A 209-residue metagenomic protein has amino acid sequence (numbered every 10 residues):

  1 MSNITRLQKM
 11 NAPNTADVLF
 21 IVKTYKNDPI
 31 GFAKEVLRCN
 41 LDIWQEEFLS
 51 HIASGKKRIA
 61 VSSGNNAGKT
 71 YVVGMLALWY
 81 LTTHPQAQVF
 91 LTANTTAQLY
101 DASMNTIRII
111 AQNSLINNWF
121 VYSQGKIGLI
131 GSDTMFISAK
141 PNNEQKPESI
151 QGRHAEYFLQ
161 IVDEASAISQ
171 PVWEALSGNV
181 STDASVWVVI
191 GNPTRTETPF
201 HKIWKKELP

Functional and structural regions predicted by a protein language model:
S2-P209: Phosphate/NTP-binding elements of NTP-utilizing enzymes
